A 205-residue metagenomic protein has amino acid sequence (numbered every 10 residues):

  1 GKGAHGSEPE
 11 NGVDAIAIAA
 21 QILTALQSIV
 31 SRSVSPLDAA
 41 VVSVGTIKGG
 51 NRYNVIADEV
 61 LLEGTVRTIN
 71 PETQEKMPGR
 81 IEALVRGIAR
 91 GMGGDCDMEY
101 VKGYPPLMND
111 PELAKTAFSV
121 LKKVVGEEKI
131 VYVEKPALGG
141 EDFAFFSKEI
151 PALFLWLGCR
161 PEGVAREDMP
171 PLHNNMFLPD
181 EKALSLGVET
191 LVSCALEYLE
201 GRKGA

Functional and structural regions predicted by a protein language model:
G1-S28: Fold-level recognition of mixed alpha/beta catalytic cores in primary-metabolism enzymes, strongest
A20-A205: Metal-dependent amide/peptide-bond hydrolase catalytic core, centered on the "pita-bread" metallohydrolase fold
